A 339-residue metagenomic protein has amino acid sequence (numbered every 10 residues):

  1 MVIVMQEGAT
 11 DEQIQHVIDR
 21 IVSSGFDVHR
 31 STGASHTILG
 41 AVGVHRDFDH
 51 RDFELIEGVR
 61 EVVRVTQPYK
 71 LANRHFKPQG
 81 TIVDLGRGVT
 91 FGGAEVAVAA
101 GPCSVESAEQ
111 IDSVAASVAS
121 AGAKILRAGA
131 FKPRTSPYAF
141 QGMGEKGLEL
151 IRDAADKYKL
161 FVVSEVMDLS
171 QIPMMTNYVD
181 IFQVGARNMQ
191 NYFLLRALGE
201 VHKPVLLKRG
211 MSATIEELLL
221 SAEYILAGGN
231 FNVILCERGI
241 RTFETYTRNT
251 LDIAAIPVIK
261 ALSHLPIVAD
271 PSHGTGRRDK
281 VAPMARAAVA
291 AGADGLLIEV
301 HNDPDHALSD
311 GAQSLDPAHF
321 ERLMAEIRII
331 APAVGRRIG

Functional and structural regions predicted by a protein language model:
M1-V98: Non-catalytic terminal accessory/regulatory regions of metabolic enzymes
G8, V96-S113, S136-G142, F161-E165 (+3 more regions): Active-site mouth loops of central-metabolism enzymes
V96-P102, K124-A128, V162-S164, D180-V184 (+4 more regions): Hydrophobic faces of well-ordered beta-strands that scaffold small-molecule active sites in alpha/beta enzyme cores
G122, M174-Q183, G199-V205, L226-N232 (+2 more regions): Glycine-enriched alpha-helix->loop->beta-strand junction motifs that scaffold or abut catalytic
R127-E145, H301-S314: Glycine-rich, proline-tolerant flexible connector loops at the mouths of alpha/beta enzymes
A130-S136, N188-A254: Conserved anion-binding
P133-V179, Q183, N191-L194: N-terminal active-site wall of soluble small-molecule enzyme domains
F140-S164, A197-P204, I253-V268, Q313-R336: Alpha-helix-loop-beta-strand connector modules within alpha/beta enzyme cores
